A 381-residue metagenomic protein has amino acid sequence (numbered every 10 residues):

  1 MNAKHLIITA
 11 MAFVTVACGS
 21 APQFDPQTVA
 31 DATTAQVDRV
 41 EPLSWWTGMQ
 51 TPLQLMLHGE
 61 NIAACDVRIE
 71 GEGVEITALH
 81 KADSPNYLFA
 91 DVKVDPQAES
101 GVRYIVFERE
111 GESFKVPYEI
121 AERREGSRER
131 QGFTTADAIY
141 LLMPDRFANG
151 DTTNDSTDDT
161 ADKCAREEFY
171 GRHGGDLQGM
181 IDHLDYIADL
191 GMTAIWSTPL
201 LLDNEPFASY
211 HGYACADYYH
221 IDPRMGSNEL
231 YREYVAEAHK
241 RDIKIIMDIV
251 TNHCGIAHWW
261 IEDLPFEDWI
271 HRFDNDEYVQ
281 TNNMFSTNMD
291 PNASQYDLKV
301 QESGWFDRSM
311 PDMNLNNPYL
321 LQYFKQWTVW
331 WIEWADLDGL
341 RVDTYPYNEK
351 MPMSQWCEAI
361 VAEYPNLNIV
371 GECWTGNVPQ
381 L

Functional and structural regions predicted by a protein language model:
M1-I7: Bacterial N-terminal signal peptides that target proteins for export
I8-A12: Hydrophobic helical h-region of N-terminal Sec-dependent signal peptides in bacterial secretory/periplasmic proteins
V16-A17: C-terminal motif of bacterial Sec signal peptides marking the signal peptidase cleavage site
P22-A64, V116-R130: Beta-strand/beta-sandwich contexts
E41, M49-G111: Immunoglobulin-like IPT/TIG beta-sandwich domains and homologous Ig-like subdomains
I120-L141, R146, G150: Low-complexity, Pro/Ser/Thr- and charge-rich linker/hinge segments at domain boundaries
F147-T193, S197-W330, W334, M353-Y364 (+3 more regions): Substrate-binding/active-site clefts of carbohydrate-active enzymes
I246, G339-Y345, V370: Short catalytic-loop micro-motif centered on adjacent basic/acidic residues
